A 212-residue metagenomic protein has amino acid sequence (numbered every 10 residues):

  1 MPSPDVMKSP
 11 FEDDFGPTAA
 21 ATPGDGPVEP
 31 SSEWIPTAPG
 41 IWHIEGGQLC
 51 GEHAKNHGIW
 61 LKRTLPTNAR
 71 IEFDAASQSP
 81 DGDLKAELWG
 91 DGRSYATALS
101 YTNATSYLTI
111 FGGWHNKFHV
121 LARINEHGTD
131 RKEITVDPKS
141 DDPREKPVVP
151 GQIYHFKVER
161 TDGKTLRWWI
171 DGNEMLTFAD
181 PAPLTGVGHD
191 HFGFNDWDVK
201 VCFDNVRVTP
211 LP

Functional and structural regions predicted by a protein language model:
M1-P36: Extracellular carbohydrate-recognition regions
F15, F73, V148-A179: Carbohydrate-binding surfaces in secreted/extracellular proteins
P39-E45, K62, I110-F111, V158-E159: Short, exposed beta-strand/loop patches in secreted or surface proteins that constitute
P39-H57: Short carbohydrate-recognition loop motifs
E52-G128: Secretory/extracellular carbohydrate-interaction modules and structurally similar beta-sandwich "look-alikes"
H57-R63, D142-V148, F192-G193: Beta-strand-rich interaction surfaces with strong enrichment in secreted/lumenal proteins
G128-H155: Short, aromatic/His-centered strand-loop micro-motif at the edge of beta-sheets
F178-R207: Flexible glycan-contacting loops in extracellular carbohydrate-active proteins
